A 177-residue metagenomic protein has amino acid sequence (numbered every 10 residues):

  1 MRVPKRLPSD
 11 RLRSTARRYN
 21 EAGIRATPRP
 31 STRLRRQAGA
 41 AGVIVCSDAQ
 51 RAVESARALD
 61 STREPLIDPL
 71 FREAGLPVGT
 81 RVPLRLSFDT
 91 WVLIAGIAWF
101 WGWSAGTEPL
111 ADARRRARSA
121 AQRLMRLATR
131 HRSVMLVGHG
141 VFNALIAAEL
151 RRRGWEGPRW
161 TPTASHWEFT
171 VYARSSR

Functional and structural regions predicted by a protein language model:
M1-L70, F88-R118, G157, A173-S175: Active-site-proximal alpha-helix that buttresses catalytic centers in soluble enzyme cores
R2-D10, P77-V82, A148-E149: Short aromatic-enriched loop/helix-cap "lid" or pocket-rim segments at secondary-structure transitions that line
K5-L7, R118-R177: Active-site-adjacent alpha-helix immediately C-terminal to a catalytic or transition-state-stabilizing loop
L70-L86: Signature for phosphate-centric chemistry
